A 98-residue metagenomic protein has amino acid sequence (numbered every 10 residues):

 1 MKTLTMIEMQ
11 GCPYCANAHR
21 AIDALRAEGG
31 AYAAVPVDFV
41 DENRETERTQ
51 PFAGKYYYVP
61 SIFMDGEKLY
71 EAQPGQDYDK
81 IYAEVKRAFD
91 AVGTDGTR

Functional and structural regions predicted by a protein language model:
M1-E28: Local sequence-structure signature of Cys/Sec-based thiol-disulfide redox active-site neighborhoods
K2, A34-D38, R98: Residue-level recognition of the N-termini of beta-strands and the immediately preceding loop/turn
E8, Y32-E47: Thiol-based oxidoreductase modules, predominantly thioredoxin-like and allied folds used for disulfide exchange
G11, R44, K68: Short, glycine/acidic-enriched loop or turn micro-motifs at the edges of active sites
H19-I22, G30-A34, P51, M64-E67 (+1 more regions): Non-catalytic interaction surface on structured domains
R26-Y32, V92-G96: Alpha-helix termini
F52-V59: A short, structured beta-strand/loop element
Y58, M64-T97: Non-catalytic, surface beta->alpha helical segment in thiol-disulfide oxidoreductase systems
